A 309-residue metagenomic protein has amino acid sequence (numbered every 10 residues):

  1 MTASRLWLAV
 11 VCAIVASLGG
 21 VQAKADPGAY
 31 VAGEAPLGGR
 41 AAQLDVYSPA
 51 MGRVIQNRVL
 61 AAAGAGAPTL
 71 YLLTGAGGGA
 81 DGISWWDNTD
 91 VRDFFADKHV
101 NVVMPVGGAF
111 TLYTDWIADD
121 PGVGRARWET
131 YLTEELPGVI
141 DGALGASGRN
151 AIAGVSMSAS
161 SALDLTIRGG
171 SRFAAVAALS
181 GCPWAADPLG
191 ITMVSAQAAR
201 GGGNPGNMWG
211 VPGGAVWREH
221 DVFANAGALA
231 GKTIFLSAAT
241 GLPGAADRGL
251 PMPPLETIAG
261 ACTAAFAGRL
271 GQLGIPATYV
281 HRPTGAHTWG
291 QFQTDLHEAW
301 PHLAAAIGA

Functional and structural regions predicted by a protein language model:
M1-L8: Bacterial N-terminal signal peptides that target proteins for export
L8, G20-A309: Non-catalytic cap/lid and distal C-terminal segments of serine-dependent acyl enzymes
C12-G20: Hydrophobic core
